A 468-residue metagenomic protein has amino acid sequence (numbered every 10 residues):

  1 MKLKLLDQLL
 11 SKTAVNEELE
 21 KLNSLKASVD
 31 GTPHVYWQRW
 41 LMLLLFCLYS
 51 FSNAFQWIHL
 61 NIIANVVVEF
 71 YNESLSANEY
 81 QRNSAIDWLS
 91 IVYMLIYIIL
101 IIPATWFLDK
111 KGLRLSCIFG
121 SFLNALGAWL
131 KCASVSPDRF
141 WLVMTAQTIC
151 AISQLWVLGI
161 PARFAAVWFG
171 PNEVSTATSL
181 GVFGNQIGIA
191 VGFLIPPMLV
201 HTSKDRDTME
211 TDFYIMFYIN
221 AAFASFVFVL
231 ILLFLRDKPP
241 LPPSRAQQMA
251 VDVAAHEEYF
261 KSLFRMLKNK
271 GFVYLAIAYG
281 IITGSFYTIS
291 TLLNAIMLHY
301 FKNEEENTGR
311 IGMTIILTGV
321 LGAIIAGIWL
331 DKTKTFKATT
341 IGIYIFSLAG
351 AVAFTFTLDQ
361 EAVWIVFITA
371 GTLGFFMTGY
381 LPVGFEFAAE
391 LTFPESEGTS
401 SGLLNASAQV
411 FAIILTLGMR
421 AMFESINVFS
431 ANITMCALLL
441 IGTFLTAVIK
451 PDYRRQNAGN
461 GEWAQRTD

Functional and structural regions predicted by a protein language model:
M1-Q56, L60: Cytosolic juxtamembrane N-terminal segment immediately preceding the first transmembrane helix of multi-pass
L41-L75, I289-N294: Extracytoplasmic
L60-N61, N269-V320, L381, L415: Extracytoplasmic gate region of multi-pass secondary transporters
I99-F140: Conserved MFS/SLC helix-loop-helix module at the cytosolic interface between two early adjacent transmembrane helices
I99-L113, G322-T335, F423: Helix-to-loop junctions at the C-terminal end of transmembrane segments in multipass secondary transporters
M144-G184: Cytoplasmic helix-loop-helix junction between adjacent transmembrane helices in 12-TM secondary transporters
E173-H201, A224, N405-L415: Glycine-rich segments within core transmembrane alpha-helices of 12-TM secondary carriers
K334-G384: C-terminal transmembrane helical hairpin of 12-TM major facilitator-type secondary transporters
